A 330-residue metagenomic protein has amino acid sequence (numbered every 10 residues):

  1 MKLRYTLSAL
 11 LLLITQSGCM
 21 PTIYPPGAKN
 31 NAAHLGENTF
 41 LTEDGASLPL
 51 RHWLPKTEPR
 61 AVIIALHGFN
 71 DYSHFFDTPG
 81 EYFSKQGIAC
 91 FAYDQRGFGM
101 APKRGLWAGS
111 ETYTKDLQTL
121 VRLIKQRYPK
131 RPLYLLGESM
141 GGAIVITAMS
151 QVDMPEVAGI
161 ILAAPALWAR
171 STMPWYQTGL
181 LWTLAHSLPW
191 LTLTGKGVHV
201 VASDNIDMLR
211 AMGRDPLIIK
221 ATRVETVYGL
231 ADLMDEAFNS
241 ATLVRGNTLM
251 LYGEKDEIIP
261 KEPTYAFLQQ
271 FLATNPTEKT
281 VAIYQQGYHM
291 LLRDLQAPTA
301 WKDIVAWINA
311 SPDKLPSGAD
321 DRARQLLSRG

Functional and structural regions predicted by a protein language model:
I14-T42, A46-P55, R322, G330: An N-terminal hydrophobic leader/cap segment in hydrolases
N70-S73, G99-Y128, P132: Catalytic nucleophile-loop/oxyanion-hole region of alpha/beta-hydrolase and closely related hydrolase-like folds
G80-R104: Conserved alpha/beta-hydrolase
M140-R223: Alpha/beta-hydrolase-fold enzymes
V244, M250-Y252, D256: Short beta-strand/loop motif that positions the catalytic acidic residue of the alpha/beta-hydrolase fold
G246, P260-Q270: Short alpha-helix in the alpha/beta-hydrolase fold that links the catalytic acid
K255-I259, M290: Acidic catalytic loop of the alpha/beta-hydrolase fold
E278, I283-G330: Catalytic active-site module of serine/aspartate enzymes centered on a nucleophile-bearing elbow/loop
